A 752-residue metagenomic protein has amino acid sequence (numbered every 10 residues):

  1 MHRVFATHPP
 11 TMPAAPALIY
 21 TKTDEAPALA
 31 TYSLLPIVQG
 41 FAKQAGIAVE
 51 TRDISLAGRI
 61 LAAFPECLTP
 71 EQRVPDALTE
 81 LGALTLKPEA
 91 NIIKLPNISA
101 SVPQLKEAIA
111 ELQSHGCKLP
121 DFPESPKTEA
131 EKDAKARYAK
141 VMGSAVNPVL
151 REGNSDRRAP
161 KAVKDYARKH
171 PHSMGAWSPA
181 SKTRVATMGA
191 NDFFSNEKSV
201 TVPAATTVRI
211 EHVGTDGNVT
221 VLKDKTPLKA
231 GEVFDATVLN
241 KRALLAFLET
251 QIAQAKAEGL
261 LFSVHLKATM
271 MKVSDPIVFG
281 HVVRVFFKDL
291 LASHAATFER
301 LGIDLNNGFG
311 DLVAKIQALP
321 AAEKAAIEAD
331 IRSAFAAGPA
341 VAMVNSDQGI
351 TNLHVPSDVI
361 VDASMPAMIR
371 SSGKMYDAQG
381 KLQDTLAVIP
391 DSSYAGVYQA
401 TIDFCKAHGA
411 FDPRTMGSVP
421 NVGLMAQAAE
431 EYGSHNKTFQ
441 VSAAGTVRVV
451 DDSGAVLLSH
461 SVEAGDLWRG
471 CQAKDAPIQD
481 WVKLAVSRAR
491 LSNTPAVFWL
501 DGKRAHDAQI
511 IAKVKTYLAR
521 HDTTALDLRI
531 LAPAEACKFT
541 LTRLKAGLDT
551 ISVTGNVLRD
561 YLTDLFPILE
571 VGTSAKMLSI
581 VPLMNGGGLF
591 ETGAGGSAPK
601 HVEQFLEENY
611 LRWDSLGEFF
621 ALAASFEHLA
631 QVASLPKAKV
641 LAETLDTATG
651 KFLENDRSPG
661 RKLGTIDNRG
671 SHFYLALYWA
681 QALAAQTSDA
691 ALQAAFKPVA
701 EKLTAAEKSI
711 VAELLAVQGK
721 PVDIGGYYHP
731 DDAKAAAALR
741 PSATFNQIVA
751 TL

Functional and structural regions predicted by a protein language model:
M1-T11: N-terminal amphipathic/basic-hydrophobic helices that include classical n-h-c signal peptides and signal-anchor
P13-G280, D289-K513, Y517, H521-F539 (+3 more regions): Extended, well-ordered protein cores
A630-A633, L683-T687, L714-V717: Secondary-structure edge/capping motif, primarily at the C-terminal ends of alpha-helices and the immediately following
S634-L635, S688-A694: Structural helix-adjacent loops and short alpha-helical linkers that scaffold large soluble proteins
N655-G670, P698, P721-I724, F745 (+1 more regions): Terminal, compositionally biased segments used for targeting/anchoring and flexible tails
Q693-E701: Short, charged, amphipathic alpha-helical segments
V711-Y728: A glycine-biased, small/acidic residue-tolerant capping/turn segment at secondary-structure junctions
P730-L752: C-terminal accessory extensions/subdomains outside the catalytic/core fold
